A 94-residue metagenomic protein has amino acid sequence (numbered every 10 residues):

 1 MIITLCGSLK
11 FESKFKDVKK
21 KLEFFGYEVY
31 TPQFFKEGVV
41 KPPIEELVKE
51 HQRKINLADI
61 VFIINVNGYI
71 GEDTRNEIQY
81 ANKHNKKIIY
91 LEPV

Functional and structural regions predicted by a protein language model:
M1-V94: Conserved catalytic or regulatory cores that recognize and/or transform ribose-phosphate-containing ligands
